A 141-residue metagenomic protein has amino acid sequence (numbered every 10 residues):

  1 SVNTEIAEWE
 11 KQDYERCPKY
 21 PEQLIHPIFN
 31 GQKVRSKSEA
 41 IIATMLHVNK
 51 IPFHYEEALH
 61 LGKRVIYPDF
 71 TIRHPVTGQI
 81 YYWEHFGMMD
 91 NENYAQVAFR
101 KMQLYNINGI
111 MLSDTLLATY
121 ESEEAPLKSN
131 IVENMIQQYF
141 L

Functional and structural regions predicted by a protein language model:
S1-H54: Solvent-exposed, charged helical/coil patches that constitute nucleic-acid or partner-interaction surfaces
V34, H47, I51-T77: Active-site metal-binding core of divalent-cation-utilizing nuclease and nuclease-like domains
K37-I41, V65, R100: Short, well-structured alpha-helical interface segments that form or flank functional binding sites
L46-H47, M102-N106: Class I S-adenosyl-L-methionine
E56, N93, T115-T119: Residue-level detector of family-conserved "landmark" positions at structurally sensitive sites
L59-V65, E92, E121-L127: Acidic-and-aromatic substrate-binding clefts and catalytic sites of carbohydrate-active enzymes
Y67-K101: Short beta-strand-loop-alpha-helix junction that forms the active-site gateway of nucleic-acid-processing nucleases
N106-L141: Basic, glycine-rich
